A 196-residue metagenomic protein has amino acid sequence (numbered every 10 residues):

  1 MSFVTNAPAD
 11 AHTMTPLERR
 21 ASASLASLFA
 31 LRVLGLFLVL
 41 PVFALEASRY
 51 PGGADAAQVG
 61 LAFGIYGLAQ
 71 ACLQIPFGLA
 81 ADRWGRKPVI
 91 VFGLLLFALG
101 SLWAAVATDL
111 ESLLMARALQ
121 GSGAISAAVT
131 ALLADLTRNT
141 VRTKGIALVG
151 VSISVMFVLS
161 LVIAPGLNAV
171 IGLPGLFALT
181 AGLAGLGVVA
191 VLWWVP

Functional and structural regions predicted by a protein language model:
E18-L45: Pair of pore-lining "gating" transmembrane helices in MFS-fold secondary transporters
A30, G100, E111-A124: Hydrophobic core of transmembrane alpha-helices in multi-pass small-molecule transporters, especially MFS/SLC-type
P41-A56: Short amphipathic helix-loop junctions that connect adjacent transmembrane helices in Major Facilitator Superfamily/SLC
A44, M156-N168: Small-residue (Gly/Pro/Ala) motifs that create kinks and tight helix-helix packing interfaces
G67-I75, F157-V158: Residue-level signature of mid-helix packing/kink "hotspots" within the transmembrane helices of 12-pass Major
C72-T108: Conserved MFS/SLC helix-loop-helix module at the cytosolic interface between two early adjacent transmembrane helices
A116-I153: Cytoplasmic helix-loop-helix junction between adjacent transmembrane helices in 12-TM secondary transporters
G182-P196: C-terminal membrane-cytosol helix-exit motif in multi-pass small-molecule transporters
